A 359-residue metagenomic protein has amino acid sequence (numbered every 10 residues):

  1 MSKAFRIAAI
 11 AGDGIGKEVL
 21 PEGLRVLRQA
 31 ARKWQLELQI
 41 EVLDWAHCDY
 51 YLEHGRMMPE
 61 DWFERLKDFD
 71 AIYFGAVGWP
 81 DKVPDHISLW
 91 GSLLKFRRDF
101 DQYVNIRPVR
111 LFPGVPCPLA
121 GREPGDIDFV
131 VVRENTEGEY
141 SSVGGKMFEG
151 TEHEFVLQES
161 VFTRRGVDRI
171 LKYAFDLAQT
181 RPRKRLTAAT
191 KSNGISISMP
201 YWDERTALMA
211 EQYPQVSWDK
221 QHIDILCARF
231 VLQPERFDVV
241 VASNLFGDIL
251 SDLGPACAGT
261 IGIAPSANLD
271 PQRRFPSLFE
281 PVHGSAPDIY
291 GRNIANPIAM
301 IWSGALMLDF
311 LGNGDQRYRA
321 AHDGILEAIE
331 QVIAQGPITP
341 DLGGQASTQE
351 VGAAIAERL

Functional and structural regions predicted by a protein language model:
A8-R25, Q29-A31, T151-D224, R236: Glycine-rich phosphate/diphosphate-binding loop of Rossmann-like nucleotide-binding domains
D13-G16, D70, V132, A174 (+5 more regions): Buried hydrophobic positions in well-ordered alpha/beta secondary-structure cores of metabolic enzymes
G23, L27, T206, M300-L308 (+1 more regions): Buried hydrophobic packing segments
Q35-P59, F230: N-terminal beta-loop-helix "entrance" segment that forms/cooperates in small-molecule cofactor or anionic ligand
Y50-L157, L245-G247: N-terminal glycine-rich phosphate/adenylate-binding segment common to multiple enzyme folds
Y51, F230-Q335: Glycine-rich phosphate/nucleotide-binding loop
G114, Q221-A228: Short acidic loop-to-helix transition motifs that present clustered carboxylates
S142-A188, S192-I195, Q316-A320, G324-L359: Glycine-rich phosphate/pyrophosphate-binding loop and the adjoining helix
